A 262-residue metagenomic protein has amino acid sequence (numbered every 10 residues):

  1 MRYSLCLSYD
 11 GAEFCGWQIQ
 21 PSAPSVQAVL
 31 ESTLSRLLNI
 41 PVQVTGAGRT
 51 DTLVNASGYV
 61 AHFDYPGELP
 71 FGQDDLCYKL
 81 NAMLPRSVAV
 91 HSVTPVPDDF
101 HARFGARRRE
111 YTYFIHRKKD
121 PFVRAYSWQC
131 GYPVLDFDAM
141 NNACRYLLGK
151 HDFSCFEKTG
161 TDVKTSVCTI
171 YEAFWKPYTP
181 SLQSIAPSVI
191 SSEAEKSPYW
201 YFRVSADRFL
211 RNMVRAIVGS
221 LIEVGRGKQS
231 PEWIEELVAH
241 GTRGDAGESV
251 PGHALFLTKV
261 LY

Functional and structural regions predicted by a protein language model:
M1-Y262: Structured-RNA-binding interfaces characteristic of tRNA pseudouridine synthases
